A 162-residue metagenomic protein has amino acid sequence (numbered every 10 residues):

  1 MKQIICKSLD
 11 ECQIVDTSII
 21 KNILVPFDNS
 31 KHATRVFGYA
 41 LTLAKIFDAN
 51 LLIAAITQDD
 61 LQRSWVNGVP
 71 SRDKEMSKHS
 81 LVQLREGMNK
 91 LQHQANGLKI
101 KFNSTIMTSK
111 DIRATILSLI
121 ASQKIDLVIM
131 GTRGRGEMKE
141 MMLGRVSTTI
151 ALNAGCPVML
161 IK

Functional and structural regions predicted by a protein language model:
M1-S18, H93-V128: Structural beta-alpha unit
I14-S71, Q94-N96, N103, N153: Small/aliphatic-rich secondary-structure junction motif
D28, T132-R135, K162: Histidine-centered beta-alpha loop that forms part of the nucleotide-sugar donor binding/catalytic region in diverse
V36, R63-V66, A114-L117, E140-M141: Short, well-ordered secondary-structure micro-motifs
G68-R72, A121-Q123, V146-S147: Short, hinge-like loop/turn segments at secondary-structure boundaries
S71-E86: A short acidic, glycine-rich active-site loop that binds or catalyzes chemistry on phosphate/adenosine moieties
L127-N153: Glycine-rich, Arg-bearing micro-motifs that act as flexible, cationic patches
C156-K162: Short, flexible loop segments at boundaries between secondary-structure elements
